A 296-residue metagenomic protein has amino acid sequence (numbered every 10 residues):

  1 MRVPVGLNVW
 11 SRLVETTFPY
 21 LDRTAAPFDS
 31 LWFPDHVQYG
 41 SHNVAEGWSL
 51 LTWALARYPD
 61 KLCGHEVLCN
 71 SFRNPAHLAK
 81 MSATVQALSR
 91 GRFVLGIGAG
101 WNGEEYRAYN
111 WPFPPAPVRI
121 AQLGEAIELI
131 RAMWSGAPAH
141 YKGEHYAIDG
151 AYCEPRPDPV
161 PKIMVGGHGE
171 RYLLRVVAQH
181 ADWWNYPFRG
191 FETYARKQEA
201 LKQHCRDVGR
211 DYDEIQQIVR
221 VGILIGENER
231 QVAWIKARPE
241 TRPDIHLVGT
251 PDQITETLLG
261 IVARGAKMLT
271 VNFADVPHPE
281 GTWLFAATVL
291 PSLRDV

Functional and structural regions predicted by a protein language model:
M1-K61, P161, K236, N272-V276: N-terminal beta1-alpha1-beta2 module of alpha/beta enzyme domains
M1-V9, D60, W101-Y109, K142-P161 (+2 more regions): N-terminal small/glycine-rich loop or linker at the start of catalytic domains across soluble metabolic enzymes
V3-V9, L31-F33, L62-E66, F93-I97 (+4 more regions): Hydrophobic faces of well-ordered beta-strands that scaffold small-molecule active sites in alpha/beta enzyme cores
P4-E15, L68-P75, P159-G169, R238-D252: Active-site mouth loops of central-metabolism enzymes
R12-A25, L78-M81, G166-Q179, W234 (+1 more regions): Short, acidic/polar
Y20, N74-H180, R196-A200, D207 (+1 more regions): Internal, glycine-rich beta/alpha segment that forms the wall or movable "lid" of small-molecule/cofactor binding
A26-P27, L88, Q179-H180, R264-A266: Structural motif
R119, I127-R131, Y194-K202, H278-V296: C-terminal helical cap(s) of enzyme catalytic domains, especially alpha/beta-barrels
